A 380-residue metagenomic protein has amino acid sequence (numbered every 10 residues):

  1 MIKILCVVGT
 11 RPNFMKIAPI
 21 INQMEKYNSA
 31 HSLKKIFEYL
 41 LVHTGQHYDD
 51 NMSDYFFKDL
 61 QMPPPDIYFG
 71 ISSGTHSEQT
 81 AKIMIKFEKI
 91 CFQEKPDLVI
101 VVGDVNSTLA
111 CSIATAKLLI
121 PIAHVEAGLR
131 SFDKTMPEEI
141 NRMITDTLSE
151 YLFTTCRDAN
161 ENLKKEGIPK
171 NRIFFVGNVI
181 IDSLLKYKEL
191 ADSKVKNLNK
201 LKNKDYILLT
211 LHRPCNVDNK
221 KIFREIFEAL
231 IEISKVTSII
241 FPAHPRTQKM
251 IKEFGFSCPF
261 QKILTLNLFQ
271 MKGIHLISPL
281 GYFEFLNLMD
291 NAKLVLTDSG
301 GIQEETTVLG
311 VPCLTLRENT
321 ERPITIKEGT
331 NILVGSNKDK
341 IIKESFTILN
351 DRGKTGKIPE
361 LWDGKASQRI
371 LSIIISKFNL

Functional and structural regions predicted by a protein language model:
L5-V8, N13-H31, Y55-F56, Y68-G167: Active-site and donor-binding regions of nucleotide-sugar-utilizing enzymes
L33-Q79: Conserved nucleotide-sugar phosphate-binding/catalytic loop shared by glycosyltransferases and other
I36, D54, A191-N291: Donor-nucleotide binding loops and adjacent catalytic segments primarily of GT-B fold Leloir glycosyltransferases
H47-N51, G70, L148-I222, V334: A nucleotide-sugar donor-handling region in carbohydrate enzymes
F57, D158, I332-L380: Leloir-type glycosyltransferase catalytic cores
I90-D97, L201-K202, N291, K377: Glycine-rich phosphate-binding loop signature in dinucleotide/nucleotide-binding domains
V101-V102, I113, H124, L152 (+1 more regions): A donor-sugar binding/catalytic signature common to diverse glycosyltransferases and related nucleotide-sugar
V308-K343, T347-L349: Catalytic binding pocket for nucleotide-activated donors in carbohydrate/polymer assembly enzymes
